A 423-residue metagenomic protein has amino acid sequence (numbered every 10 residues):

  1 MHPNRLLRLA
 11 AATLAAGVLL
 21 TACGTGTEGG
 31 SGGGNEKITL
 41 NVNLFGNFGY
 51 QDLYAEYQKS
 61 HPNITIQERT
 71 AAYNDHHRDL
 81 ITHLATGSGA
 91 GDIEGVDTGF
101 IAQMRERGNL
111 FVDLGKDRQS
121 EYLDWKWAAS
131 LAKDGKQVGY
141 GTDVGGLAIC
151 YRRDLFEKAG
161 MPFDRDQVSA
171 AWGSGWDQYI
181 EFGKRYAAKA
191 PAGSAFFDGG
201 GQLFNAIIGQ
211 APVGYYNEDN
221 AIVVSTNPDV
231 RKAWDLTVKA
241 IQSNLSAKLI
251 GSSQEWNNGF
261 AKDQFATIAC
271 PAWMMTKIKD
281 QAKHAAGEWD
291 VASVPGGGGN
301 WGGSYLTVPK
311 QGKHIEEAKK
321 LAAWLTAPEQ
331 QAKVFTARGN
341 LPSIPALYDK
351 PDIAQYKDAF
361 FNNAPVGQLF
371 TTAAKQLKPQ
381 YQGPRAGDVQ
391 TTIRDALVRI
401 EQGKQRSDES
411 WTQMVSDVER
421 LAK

Functional and structural regions predicted by a protein language model:
M1-T39, E419-K423: Short, low-complexity disordered leader/linker segments with a strong preference for bacterial N-terminal type II
G34-N47, I64-R69, D92-I93, V138 (+1 more regions): Short, well-ordered beta-strand elements
E56-W125, G139, K158-A159, G259 (+3 more regions): Extracytoplasmic "Venus flytrap"/periplasmic binding protein-like
T98-A148, D177, A286-D290, Q355 (+1 more regions): Hinge/lid segment of periplasmic solute-binding proteins
A102-E106, A128-Q167, G199-D219, N300-T307 (+1 more regions): Periplasmic solute-binding protein
E157, Q355, T371-K423: Conserved C-terminal helix/tail region of periplasmic/extracytoplasmic solute-binding proteins
I180-K184, D219-I250: Glycine-centered hinge/linker elements that transmit conformational signals in sensory and ligand-binding systems
N257, T276, S304-G387: Mature extracytoplasmic/periplasmic domains
